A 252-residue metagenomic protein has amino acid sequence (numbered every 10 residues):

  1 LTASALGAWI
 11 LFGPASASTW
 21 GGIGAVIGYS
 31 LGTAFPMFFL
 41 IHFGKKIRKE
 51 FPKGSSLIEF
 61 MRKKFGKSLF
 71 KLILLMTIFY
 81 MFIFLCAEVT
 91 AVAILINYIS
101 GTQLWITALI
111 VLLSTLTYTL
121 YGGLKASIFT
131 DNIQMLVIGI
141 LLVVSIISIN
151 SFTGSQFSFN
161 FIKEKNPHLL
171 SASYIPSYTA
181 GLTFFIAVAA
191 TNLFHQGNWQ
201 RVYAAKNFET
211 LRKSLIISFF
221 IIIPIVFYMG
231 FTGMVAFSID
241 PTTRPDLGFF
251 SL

Functional and structural regions predicted by a protein language model:
L1, I128, L182, P245-F249: The feature identifies polytopic integral membrane transport proteins across all domains of life
L1-F12, V111, S148, P167-A236: Hydrophobic, membrane-embedded alpha-helices of multi-pass small-molecule transporters
A3-A17, F152-I162: Long, highly hydrophobic alpha-helical transmembrane signal-anchor segments
L6-A8, A34, L85-V89, W105 (+4 more regions): Hydrophobic alpha-helical transmembrane bundles that constitute the permease/transmembrane domains of multi-pass
I10, F35-H42, A87-E88, T117-G122 (+3 more regions): Membrane-embedded alpha-helical core segments of multi-pass
P14, T19-Y121, V202-L252: Helix-loop-helix junctions that connect adjacent transmembrane helices in secondary transporters/permeases, recognized
Q103-L169: Alpha-helical multi-pass transmembrane bundles of energy-transducing inner-membrane proteins
